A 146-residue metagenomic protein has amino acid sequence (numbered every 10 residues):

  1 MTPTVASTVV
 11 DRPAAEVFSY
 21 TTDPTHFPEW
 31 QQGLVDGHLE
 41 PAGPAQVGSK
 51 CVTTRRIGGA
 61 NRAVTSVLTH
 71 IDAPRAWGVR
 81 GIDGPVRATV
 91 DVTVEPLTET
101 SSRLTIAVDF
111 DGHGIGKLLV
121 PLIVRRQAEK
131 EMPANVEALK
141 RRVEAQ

Functional and structural regions predicted by a protein language model:
M1-Q46: Hydrophobic ligand-binding cavity/cleft-lining segments
P3-V5, N61-T65, R87-D91: Short, surface-exposed coil-to-beta transition loops
S7-D11, H38, V67, T93 (+1 more regions): Generic structural detector for well-ordered beta-strands
A15-F18, P133, E137: Amphipathic alpha-helical segments that line or abut small-molecule/effector binding pockets and mediate allosteric
W30, I71-D72, L97: A short, compositionally biased micro-patch
H38-P85, R103, F110, A134-Q146: Glycine-rich portal/gate segments that line the openings of hydrophobic small-molecule binding cavities
R80-A134: Beta-strand/loop substructures that line and gate deep hydrophobic ligand-binding cavities in soluble
